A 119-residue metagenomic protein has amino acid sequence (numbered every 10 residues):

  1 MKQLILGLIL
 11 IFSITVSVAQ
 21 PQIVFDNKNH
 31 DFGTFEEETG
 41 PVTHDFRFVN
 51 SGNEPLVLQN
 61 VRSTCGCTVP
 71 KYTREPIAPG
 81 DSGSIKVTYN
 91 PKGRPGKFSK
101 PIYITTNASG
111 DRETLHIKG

Functional and structural regions predicted by a protein language model:
M1-Q22: Bacterial Sec-dependent N-terminal signal peptides
A19-S51: Beta-sheet-dominated interaction scaffolds and their linkers
T34-G40, P76-A78, G93: Short, solvent-exposed beta-strand/turn "edge" segments of beta-rich domains on protein surfaces
V42, N53-L58, K97, R112: Short acidic/proline- and small/hydrophobic-mixed sequence motifs that coincide with surface turns and coil-to-beta
T43-D45, D81-P91, P95-Y103: Ligand-binding face of N-terminal immunoglobulin V-set domains in extracellular IgSF glycoproteins
S51-E54, G93, A108: Short, acidic/polar linear motifs in exposed loop/turn regions
G52-S84: Surface-exposed binding patches on compact interaction domains or structured appendages
P95-G119: Terminal connector regions
